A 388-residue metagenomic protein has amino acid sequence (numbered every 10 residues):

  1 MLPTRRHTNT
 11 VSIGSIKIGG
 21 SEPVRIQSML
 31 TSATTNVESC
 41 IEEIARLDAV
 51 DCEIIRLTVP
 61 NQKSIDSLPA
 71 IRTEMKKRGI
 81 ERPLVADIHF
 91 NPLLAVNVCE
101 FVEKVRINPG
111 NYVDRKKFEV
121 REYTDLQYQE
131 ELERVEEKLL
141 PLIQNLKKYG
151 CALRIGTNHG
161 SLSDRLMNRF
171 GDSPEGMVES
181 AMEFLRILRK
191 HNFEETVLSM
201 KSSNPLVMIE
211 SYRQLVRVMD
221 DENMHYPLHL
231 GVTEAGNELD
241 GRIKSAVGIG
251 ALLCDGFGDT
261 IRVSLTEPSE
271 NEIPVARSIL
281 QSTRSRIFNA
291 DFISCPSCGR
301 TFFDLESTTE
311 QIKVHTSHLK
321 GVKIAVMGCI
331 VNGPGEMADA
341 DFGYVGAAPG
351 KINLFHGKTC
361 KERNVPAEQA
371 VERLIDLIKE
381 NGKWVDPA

Functional and structural regions predicted by a protein language model:
M1-S28, I143, K147-Y149, V314: N-terminal amphipathic alpha-helix/helix-capping segment at the start of soluble metabolic enzymes
S21-S39, T58, P83-N91, R165-V178 (+1 more regions): Active-site mouth loops of central-metabolism enzymes
I26, D87, I155, L198 (+4 more regions): Conserved, mostly hydrophobic/aromatic
T31, D51-M75, P109-E130, T196-P205: Glycine-rich, proline-tolerant flexible connector loops at the mouths of alpha/beta enzymes
D51, K76, C99-V105, V216-D220 (+4 more regions): Glycine-enriched alpha-helix->loop->beta-strand junction motifs that scaffold or abut catalytic
K63-A86, R134-G150, L215-M224, I312: Alpha-helix-loop-beta-strand connector modules within alpha/beta enzyme cores
E81-E119, Y128-N145: Hydrophobic or amphipathic alpha-helical targeting/insertion segments
Y123-L139, I143, R165-L319, K323-V326: Catalytic alpha/beta core domains of metabolic enzymes, predominantly
